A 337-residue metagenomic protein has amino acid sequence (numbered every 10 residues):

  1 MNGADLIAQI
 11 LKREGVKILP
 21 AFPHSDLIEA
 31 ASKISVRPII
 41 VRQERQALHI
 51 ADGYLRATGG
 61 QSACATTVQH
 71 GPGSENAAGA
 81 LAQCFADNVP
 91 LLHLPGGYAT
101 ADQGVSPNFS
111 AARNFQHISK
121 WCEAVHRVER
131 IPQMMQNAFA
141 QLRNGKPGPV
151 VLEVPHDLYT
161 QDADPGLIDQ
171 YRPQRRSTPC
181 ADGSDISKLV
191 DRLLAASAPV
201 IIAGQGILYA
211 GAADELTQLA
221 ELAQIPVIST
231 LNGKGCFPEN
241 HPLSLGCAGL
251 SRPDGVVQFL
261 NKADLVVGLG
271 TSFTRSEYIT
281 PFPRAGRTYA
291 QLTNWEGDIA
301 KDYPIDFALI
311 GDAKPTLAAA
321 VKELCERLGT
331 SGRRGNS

Functional and structural regions predicted by a protein language model:
M1-G332: N-terminal alpha/beta PP-like core and its mobile active-site loop of ThDP/TPP-dependent enzymes
